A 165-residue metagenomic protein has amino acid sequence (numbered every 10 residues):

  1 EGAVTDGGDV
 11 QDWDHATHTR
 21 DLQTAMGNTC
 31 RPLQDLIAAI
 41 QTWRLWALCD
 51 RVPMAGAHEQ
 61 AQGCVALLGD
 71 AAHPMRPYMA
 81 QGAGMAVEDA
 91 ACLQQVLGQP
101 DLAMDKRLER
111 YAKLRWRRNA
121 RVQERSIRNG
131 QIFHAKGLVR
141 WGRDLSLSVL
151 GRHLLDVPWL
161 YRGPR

Functional and structural regions predicted by a protein language model:
E1-R165: FAD-dependent flavoprotein oxygenase/oxidase catalytic domain
